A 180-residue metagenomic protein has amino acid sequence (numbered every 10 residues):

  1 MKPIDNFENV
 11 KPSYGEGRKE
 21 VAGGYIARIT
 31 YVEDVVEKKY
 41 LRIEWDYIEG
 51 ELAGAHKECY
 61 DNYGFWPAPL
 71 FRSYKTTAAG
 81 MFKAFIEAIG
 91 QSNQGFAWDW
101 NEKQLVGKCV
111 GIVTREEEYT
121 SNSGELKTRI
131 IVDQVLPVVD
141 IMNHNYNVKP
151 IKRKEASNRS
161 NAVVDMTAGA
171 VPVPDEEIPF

Functional and structural regions predicted by a protein language model:
M1-F180: Short beta-rich binding modules
